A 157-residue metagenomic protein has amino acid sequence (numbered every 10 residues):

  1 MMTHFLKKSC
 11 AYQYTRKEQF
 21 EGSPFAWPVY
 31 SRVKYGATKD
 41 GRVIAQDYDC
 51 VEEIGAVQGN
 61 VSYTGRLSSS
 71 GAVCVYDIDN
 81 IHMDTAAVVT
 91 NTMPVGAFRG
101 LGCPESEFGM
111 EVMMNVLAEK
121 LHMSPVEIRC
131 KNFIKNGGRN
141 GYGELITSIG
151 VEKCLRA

Functional and structural regions predicted by a protein language model:
M1-L6, Y63-V73, A97-E127, N132 (+4 more regions): Alpha-helical support elements that line or immediately flank enzyme active sites and cofactor-binding pockets
M1-T15, G22: Conserved catalytic cysteine-centered active-site region of acyl-thioester-dependent Claisen-condensing enzymes
S9-K17, I44-D49, I78, P125-I134: Beta-strand segments within the central parallel beta-sheet cores of soluble alpha/beta enzyme folds
E18-S106: Gly/Pro-rich active-site capping loops and adjacent beta-alpha segments that organize cofactor/substrate pockets
F25-V29, R139-V151: Short glycine/threonine-rich loop-to-helix capping motif typified by GTGT followed within a few residues by an Asp-Pro
K34, K135-N136: A broad "ordered helical/assembly scaffold" signature
